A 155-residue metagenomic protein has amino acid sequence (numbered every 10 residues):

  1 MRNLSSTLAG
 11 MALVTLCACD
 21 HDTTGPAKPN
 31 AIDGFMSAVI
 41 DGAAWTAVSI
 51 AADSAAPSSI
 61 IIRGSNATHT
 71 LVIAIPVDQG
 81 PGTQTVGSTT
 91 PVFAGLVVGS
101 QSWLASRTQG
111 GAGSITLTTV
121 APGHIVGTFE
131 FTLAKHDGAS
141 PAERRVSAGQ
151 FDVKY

Functional and structural regions predicted by a protein language model:
M1-A9: Bacterial N-terminal signal peptides that target proteins for export
L8-A9, P26, I40-D41: Intrinsically disordered, low-complexity serine/threonine-rich segments
T15-A18: C-terminal motif of bacterial Sec signal peptides marking the signal peptidase cleavage site
D20-F35: Short, low-complexity, disordered segments immediately C-terminal to signal peptides in bacterial exported proteins
D22-T24, G80, K154: Intrinsically disordered, low-complexity regions of eukaryotic proteins
M36-I40, A44, S49-H124, A134: Surface-exposed helix/loop patches within compact recognition domains
T118-Y155: C-terminal or internal capping secondary-structure element at the end of a domain, subdomain, or sheet
